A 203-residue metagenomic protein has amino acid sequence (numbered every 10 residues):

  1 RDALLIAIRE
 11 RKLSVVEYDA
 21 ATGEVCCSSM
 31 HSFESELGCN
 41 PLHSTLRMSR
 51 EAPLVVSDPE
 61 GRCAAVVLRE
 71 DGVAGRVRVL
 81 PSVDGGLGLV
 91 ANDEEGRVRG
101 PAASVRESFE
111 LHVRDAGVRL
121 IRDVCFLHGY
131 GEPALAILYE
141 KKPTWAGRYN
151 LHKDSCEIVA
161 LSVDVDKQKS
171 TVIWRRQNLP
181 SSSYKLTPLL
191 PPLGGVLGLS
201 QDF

Functional and structural regions predicted by a protein language model:
R1-F203: Large eukaryotic, non-enzymatic subunits of multiprotein complexes that serve as scaffolds/tethers, characterized by
